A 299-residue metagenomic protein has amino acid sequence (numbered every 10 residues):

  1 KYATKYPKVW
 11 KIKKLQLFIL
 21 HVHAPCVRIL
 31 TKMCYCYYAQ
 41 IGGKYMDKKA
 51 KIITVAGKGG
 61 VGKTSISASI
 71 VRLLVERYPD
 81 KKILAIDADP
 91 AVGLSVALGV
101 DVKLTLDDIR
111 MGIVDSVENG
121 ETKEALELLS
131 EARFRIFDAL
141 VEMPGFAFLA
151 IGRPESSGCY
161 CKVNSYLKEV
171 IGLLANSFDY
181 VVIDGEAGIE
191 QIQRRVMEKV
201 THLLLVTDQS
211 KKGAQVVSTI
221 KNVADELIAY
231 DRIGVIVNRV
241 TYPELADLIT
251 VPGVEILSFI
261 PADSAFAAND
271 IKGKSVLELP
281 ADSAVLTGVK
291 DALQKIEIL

Functional and structural regions predicted by a protein language model:
Y2, Y6, L15-L17: Cationic, low-complexity basic patches in intrinsically disordered or flexible, solvent-exposed regions
A3, V22-V27, A39: Short hydrophobic alpha-helical segments enriched in small aliphatic residues
M46-A50: Phosphate-binding P-loop
K51-P90: Walker A/P-loop phosphate-binding motif and the immediately C-terminal alpha-helix
P90-G172, I271: P-loop/Walker-type NTP enzyme "switch/lid" segment
K162-A262, A268: Conserved catalytic-core segment of NTP-binding enzymes
K272-D282: C-terminal boundary of histidine-terminating zinc-finger modules
